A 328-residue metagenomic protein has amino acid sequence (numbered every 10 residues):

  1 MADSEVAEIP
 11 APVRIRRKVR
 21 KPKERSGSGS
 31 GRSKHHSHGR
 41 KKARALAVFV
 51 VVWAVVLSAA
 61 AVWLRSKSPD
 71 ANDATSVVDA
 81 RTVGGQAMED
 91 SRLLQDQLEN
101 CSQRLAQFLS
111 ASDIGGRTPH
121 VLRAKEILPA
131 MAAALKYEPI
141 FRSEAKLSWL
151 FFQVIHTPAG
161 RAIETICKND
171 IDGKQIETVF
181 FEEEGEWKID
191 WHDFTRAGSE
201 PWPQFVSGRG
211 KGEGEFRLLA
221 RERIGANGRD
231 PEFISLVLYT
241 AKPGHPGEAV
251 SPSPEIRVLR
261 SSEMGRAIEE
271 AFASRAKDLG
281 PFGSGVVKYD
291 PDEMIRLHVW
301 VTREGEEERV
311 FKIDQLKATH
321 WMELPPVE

Functional and structural regions predicted by a protein language model:
M1-S30: N-terminal targeting leaders characterized by basic, low-complexity, disordered sequences that direct proteins
H36-S37, L64: Preferential activation on post-signal-peptide N-terminal prodomains/segments of secreted or lumenal proteins
S37-A54: N-terminal Sec-pathway targeting helices
W53, L57-S110, G198-G214, L218: Short, low-complexity N-terminal intrinsically disordered segments enriched in polar/charged residues
M88-L93, E99-G160, L238-S253: Short solvent-exposed beta->alpha transition segments
A133-V179, T195-S199, G280-R296, I313-T319: Surface-exposed, charged secondary-structure patches
G173-E232, G244-R257, R296-E328: Short beta-strand edge/turn micro-motifs at domain boundaries
G208-E215, L259-H298: Short nucleic-acid-contacting surface segments enriched for D/E, G, S/T with interspersed K/R
